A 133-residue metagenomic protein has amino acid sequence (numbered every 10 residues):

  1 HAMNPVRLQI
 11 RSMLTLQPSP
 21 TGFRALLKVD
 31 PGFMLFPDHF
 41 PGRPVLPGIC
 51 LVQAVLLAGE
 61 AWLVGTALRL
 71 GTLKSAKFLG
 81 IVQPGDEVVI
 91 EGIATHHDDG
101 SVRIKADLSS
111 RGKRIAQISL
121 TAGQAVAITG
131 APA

Functional and structural regions predicted by a protein language model:
H1-Q9, V82-D86: Short, solvent-exposed secondary-structure boundary motifs
N4-L46: Catalytic strand-loop segment that frames the active site of acyl-thioester-processing enzymes
L8-I10, L70, V88, R114: Residues that act as N-cap/strand-start positions at coil-to-secondary-structure junctions
R11-G22, P84, I93-A133: HotDog/MaoC-like acyl-thioester-processing domains
L26-K28, K77, T121: Generic structural detector for well-ordered beta-strands
L56-A94, S101, G123: Hydrophobic beta-strand-centered segment that forms part of the acyl-chain substrate-binding groove
